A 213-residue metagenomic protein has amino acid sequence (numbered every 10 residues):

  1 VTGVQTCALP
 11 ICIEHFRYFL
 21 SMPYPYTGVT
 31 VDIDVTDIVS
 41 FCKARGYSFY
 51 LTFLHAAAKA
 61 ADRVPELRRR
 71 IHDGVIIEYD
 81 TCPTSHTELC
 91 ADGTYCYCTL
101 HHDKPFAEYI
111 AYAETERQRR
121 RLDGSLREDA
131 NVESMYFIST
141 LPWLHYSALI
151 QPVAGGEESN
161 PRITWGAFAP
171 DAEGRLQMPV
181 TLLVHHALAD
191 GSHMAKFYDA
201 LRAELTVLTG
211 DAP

Functional and structural regions predicted by a protein language model:
V1-L9: Short, small-residue-biased leader/transition segments that mark boundaries at the very start of proteins
L20-T52, R63, R68-C82, Y136-I138 (+3 more regions): Gly/Ser/Thr-rich phosphate-binding loops and adjoining beta-strand/alpha-helix segments that form adenosine-phosphate
T27-V31, I38-R45, Y95-A107, A189: Acyl-group handling in specialized metabolite and lipid biosynthesis
G46, Y50, F106, I110 (+1 more regions): Short, charged, low-complexity patches
L54-A60, K196-L201: Structural preference for long, well-ordered alpha-helical segments in enzyme cores
C90-Y146: Helical lid/core segments from catalytic subdomains that handle acyl or acyl-like groups
N131-H145, P161-L201: Histidine-centered acyl-transfer/condensation active-site motif and its immediate structural neighborhood
L201-T209: A common structural junction motif
